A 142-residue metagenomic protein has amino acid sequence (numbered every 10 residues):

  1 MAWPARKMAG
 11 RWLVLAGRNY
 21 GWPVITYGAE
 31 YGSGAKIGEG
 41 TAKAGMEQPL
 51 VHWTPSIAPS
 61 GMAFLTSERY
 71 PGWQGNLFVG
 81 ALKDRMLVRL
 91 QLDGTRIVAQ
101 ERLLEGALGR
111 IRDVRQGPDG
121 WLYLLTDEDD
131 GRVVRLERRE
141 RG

Functional and structural regions predicted by a protein language model:
M1-E101, G109, G131-R132, R138-G142: Beta-propeller domain segments
D113-G142: Blade-level signature of beta-propeller repeat domains, shared across WD40, Kelch, NHL, RCC1 and BNR/Asp-box propellers
